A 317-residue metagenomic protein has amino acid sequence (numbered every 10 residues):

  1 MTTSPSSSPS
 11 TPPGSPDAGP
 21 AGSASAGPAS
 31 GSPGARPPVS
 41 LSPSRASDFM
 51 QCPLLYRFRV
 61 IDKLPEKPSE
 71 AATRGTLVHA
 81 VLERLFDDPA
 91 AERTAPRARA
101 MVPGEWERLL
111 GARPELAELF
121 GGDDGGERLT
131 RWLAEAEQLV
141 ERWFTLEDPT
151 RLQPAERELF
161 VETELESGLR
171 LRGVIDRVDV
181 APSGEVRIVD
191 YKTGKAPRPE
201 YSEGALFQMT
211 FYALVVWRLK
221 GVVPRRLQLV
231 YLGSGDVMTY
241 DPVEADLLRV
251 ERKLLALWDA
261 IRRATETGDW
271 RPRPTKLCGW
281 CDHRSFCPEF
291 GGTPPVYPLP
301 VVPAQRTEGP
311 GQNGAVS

Functional and structural regions predicted by a protein language model:
M1-A72, R306-S317: C-terminal, charged and often intrinsically disordered regions of DNA end-processing helicases and nucleases
P5, S183, V216-S317: Metal-dependent nuclease catalytic regions and adjoining charged, substrate-binding loops involved in nucleic-acid end
D48-Y56, L77, A95-L119, V222-L232: Short, compositionally biased low-complexity segments
D62-A71, D87-R93, R198-Y201, G268-D269: Short, polar/flexible loop-turn hinges at active-site or ligand-entry regions and domain interfaces
E70, R74, V78, W132 (+3 more regions): Hydrophobic (often cysteine-bearing) scaffold residues that line and stabilize catalytic clefts of nucleotide/cofactor
L77-D88, A260-A264: Solvent-exposed, amphipathic alpha-helical segments
V81-R157: A non-catalytic, helix-rich entry segment at domain boundaries
L159-L254: Mg2+/Mn2+-dependent nuclease catalytic core
